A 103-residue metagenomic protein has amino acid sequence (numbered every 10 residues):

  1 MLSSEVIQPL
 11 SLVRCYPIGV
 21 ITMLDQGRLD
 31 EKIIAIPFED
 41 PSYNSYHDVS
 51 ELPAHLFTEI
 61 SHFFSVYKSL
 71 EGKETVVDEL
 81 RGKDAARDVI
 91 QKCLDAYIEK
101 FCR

Functional and structural regions predicted by a protein language model:
M1-R103: Hydrophobic N-terminal alpha-helices or hydrophobic patches in metabolic proteins across all domains of life
